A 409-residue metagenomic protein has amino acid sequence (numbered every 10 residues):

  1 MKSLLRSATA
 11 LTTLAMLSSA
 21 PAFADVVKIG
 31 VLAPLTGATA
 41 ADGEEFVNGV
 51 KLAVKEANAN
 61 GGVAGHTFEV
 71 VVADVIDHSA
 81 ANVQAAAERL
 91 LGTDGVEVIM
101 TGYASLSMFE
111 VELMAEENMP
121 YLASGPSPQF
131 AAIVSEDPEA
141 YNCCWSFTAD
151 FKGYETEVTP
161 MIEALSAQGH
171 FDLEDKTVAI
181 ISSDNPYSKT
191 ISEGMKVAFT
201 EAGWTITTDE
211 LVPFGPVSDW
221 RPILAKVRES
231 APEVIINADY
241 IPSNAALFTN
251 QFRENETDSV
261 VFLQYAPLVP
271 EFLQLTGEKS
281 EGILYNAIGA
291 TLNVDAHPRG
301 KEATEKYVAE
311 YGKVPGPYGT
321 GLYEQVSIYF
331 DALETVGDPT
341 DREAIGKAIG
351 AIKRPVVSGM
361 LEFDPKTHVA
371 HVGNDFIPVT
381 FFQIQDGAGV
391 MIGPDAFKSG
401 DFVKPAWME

Functional and structural regions predicted by a protein language model:
M1-A10: Bacterial N-terminal signal peptides that target proteins for export
S19-A24: Sec/Tat signal peptide C-region and signal peptidase I cleavage site
V26, A41-F46, G61-E136, V212-R221 (+1 more regions): Beta-alpha junction/loop-to-helix N-cap segments that form part of ligand/metal-binding clefts
G30-K51, A73-A80, Y103-A104, I181-T190 (+2 more regions): Extracytoplasmic "Venus flytrap"
N48-V70, Q168-F171, G203: Signal peptide-proximal N-terminal region of secreted/periplasmic/extracellular or secretory-lumen proteins
V96-D209, V260-Y285: Extracytoplasmic ligand/sensor domains, especially the bilobed periplasmic-binding protein
P128, Y141, T249-Y323, E334-V336 (+2 more regions): Extracellular/periplasmic periplasmic-binding protein-like sensory domains
K306-G319, F330-M391: Segments of small-molecule ligand-sensing domains
